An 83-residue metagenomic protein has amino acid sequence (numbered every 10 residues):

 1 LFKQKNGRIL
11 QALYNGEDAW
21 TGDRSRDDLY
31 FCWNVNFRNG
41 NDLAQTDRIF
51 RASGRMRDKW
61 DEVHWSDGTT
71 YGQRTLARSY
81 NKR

Functional and structural regions predicted by a protein language model:
L1-R83: Modules that initiate DNA replication and primer synthesis
